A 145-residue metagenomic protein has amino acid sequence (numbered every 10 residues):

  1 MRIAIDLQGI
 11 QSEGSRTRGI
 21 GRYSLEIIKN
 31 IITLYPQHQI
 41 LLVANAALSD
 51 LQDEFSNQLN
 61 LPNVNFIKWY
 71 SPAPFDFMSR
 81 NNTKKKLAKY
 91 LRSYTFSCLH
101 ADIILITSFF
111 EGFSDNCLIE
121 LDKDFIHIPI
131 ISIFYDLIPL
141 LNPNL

Functional and structural regions predicted by a protein language model:
M1-L145: Carbohydrate transferase catalytic cores enriched for Leloir-type hexosyltransferases
